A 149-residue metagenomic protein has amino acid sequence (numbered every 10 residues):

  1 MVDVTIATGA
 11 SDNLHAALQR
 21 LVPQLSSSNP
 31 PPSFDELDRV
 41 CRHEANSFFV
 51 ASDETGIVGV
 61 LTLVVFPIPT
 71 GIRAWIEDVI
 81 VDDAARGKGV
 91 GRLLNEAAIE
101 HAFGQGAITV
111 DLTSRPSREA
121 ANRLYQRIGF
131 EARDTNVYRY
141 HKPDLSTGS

Functional and structural regions predicted by a protein language model:
M1-D12, P143-S149: Conserved N-terminal entry element of GNAT/NAT acetyltransferase domains
G9-R39: Conserved GNAT-fold acetyl-CoA-binding loop/helix
R39-V50, T70, W75: A short helix-loop-beta-strand connector motif used in the catalytic cores of GNAT acetyltransferases and, in some
V50, G56-V65, W75, I80: Conserved beta-strand in the GNAT
F66-I76, R86, R133: A conserved beta-turn-beta hairpin within the catalytic core of GNAT-like acetyltransferases that forms part
V81, G87-E100, R123-R127: Conserved acetyl-CoA-binding loop-helix of GNAT-fold acetyltransferases
R92, P116-D134, R139-K142: Conserved active-site alpha-helix within GNAT-family acetyltransferase domains
A102-S114: Conserved GNAT acetyl-CoA-binding A-motif
